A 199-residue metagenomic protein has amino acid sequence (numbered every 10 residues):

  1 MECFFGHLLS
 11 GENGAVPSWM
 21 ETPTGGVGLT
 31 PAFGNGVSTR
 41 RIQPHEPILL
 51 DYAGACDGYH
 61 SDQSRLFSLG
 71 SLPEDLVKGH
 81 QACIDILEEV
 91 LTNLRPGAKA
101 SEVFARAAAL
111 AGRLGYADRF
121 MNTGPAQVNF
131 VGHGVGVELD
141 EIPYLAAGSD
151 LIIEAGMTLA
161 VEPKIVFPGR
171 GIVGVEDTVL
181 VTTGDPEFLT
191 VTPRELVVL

Functional and structural regions predicted by a protein language model:
M1-L199: Active-site neighborhoods and metal-handling regions in enzymes and metal-associated proteins
